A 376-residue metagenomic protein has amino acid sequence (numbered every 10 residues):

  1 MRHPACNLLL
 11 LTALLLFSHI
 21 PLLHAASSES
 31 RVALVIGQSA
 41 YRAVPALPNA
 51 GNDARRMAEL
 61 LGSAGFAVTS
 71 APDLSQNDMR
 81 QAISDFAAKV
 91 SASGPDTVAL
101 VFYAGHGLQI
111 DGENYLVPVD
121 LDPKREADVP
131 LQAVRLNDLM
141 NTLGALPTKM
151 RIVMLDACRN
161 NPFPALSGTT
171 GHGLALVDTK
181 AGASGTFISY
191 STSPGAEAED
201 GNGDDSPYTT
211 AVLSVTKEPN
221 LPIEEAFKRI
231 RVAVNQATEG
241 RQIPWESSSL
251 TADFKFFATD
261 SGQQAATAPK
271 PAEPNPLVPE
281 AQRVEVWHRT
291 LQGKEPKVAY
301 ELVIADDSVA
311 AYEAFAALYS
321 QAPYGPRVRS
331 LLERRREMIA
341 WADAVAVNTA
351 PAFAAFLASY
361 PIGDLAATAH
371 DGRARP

Functional and structural regions predicted by a protein language model:
R2-Y300, A310-R327, T368: Cysteine endopeptidase catalytic domains of the caspase/legumain-like
A25-S27, Y41, E337, A358 (+1 more regions): Compositionally biased low-complexity repeats
W287, L291, W341, R373-P376: A compositionally biased, intrinsically disordered/low-complexity signal enriched for hydrophobic/aromatic residues
K294-A314, L318, I339-A355, S359: Alpha-helical segment of the N-proximal tetratricopeptide repeat
A317-R336, I362-P376: Short, charge-rich amphipathic alpha-helical segments embedded in non-transmembrane helical bundles/solenoids
